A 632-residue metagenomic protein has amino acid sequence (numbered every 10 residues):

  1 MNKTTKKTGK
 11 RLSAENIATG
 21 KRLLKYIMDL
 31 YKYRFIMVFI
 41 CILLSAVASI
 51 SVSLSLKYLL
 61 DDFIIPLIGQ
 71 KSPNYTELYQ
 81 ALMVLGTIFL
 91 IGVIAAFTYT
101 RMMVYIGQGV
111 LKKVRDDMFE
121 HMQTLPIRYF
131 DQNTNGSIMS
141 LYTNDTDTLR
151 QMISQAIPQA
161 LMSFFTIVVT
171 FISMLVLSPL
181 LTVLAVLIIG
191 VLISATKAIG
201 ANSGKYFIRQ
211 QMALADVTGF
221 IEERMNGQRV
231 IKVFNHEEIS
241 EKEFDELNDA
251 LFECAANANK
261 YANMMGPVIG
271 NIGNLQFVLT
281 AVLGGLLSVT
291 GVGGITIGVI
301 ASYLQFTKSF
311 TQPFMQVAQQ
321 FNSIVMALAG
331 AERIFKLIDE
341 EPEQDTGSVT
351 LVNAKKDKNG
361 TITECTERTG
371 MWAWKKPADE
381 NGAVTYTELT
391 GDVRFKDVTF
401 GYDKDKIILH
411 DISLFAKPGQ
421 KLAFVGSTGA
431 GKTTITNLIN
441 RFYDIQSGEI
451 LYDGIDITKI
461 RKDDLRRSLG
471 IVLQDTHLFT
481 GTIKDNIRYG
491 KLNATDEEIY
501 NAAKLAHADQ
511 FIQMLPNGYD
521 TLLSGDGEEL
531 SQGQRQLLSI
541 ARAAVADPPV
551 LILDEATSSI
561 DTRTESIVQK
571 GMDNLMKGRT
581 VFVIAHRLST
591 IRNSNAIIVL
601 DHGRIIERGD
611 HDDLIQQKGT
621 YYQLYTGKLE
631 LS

Functional and structural regions predicted by a protein language model:
M1-S49, I64-V84, Y99-M103, G107 (+9 more regions): Membrane-integrated ABC transporters
G9, S13-I17, I40-C41, A48-D61 (+14 more regions): Juxtamembrane helix-loop junctions of ABC transporter transmembrane domains
I17-L24, Y33-I40, R115, D131 (+11 more regions): Alpha-helical membrane-protein architecture signal
D29-K32, I127-R128, T146-I153, I157 (+6 more regions): An intracellular "coupling" helix at the cytosolic face of ABC transporter transmembrane type-1 domains
L30, R34-V47, V84, I91 (+3 more regions): Transmembrane helices of ABC transporter permease
S51, I88-G107, P158-F165, L184-Q210 (+4 more regions): Alpha-helical transmembrane segments of multi-pass membrane proteins
P66, S173-L187, N257, Y261-E332 (+2 more regions): Helix-loop-helix
K71, A354-S632: ABC-type nucleotide-binding domain
